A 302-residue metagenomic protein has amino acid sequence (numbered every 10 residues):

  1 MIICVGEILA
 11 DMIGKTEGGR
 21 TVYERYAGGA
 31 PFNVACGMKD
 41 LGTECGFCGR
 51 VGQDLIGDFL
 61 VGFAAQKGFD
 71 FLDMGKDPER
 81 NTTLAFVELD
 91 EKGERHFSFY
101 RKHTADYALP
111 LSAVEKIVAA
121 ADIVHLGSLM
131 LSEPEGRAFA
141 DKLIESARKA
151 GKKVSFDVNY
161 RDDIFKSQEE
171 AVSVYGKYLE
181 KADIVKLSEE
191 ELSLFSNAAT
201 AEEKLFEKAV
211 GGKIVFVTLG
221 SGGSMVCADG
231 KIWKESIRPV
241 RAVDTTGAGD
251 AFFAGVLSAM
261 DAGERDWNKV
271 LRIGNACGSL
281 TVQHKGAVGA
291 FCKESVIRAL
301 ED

Functional and structural regions predicted by a protein language model:
M1-D70: Glycine-rich phosphate/adenosyl-contacting loop at the front of the ribokinase-like
I8, L129, V158, A251: Active-site metal-binding loops of divalent metal-dependent hydrolases
K39, A65, E145-K149, L179 (+1 more regions): Anion (oxyanion) recognition and catalysis
E44-C45, F71, V154, V215 (+1 more regions): Hydrophobic anchor at the start of a short beta-strand that flanks the dinucleotide cofactor-binding loop
E44-L126, R298-D302: Conserved N-terminal subdomain of the carbohydrate kinase-like
E145, A199-D302: Conserved phosphate-binding/catalytic region of the ribokinase-like
A150, D162-K234: Conserved phosphate/ATP/ADP-binding segment of small-molecule kinases
G151-V158: Short beta-strand/loop segments at the ligand-binding rim of alpha/beta enzyme cores
